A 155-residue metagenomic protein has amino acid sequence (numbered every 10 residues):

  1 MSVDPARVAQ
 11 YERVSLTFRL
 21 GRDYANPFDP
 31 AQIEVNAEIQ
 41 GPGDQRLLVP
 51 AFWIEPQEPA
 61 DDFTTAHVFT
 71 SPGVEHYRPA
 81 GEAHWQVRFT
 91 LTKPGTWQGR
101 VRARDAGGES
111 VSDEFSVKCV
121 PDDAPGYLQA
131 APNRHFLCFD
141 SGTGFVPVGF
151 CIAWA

Functional and structural regions predicted by a protein language model:
M1-R7: Short, compositionally biased P/S/T/A/G/V-rich stretches that sit at domain boundaries
V8-R13: Solvent-exposed, conformationally flexible loop/turn segments
L16-P27: Short amphipathic, basic-aromatic surface patches that mediate peripheral association with negatively charged
P27-E34: Short coil-to-beta strand junction motifs in C2/discoidin
E38-Q45, P56: Change "in extracellular beta-sheet-rich domains … of secreted and cell-surface proteins" to "in beta-sheet-rich domains
F52-L137, W154: Extended acidic/polar, glycine-enriched regions that form or flank non-catalytic beta-rich accessory modules
S141-A155: Short, surface-exposed, low-complexity cationic segments
